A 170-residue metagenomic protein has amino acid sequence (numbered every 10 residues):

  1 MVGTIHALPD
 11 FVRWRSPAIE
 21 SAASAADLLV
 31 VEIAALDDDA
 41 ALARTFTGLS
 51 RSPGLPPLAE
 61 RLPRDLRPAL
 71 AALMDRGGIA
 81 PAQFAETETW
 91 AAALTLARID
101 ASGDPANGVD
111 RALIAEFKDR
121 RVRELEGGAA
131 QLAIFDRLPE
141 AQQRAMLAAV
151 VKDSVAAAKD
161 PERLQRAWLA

Functional and structural regions predicted by a protein language model:
M1-A170: Structured, acidic catalytic/metal-binding patches in enzyme active sites
